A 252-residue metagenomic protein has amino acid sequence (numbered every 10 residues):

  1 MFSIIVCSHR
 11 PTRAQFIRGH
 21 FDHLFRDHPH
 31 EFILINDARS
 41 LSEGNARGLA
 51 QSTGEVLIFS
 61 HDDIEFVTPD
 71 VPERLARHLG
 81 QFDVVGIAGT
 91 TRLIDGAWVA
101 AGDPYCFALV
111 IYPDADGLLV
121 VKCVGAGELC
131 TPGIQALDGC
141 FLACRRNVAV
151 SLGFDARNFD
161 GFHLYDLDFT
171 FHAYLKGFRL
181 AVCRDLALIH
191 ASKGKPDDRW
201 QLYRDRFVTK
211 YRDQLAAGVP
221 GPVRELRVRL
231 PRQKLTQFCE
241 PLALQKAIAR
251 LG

Functional and structural regions predicted by a protein language model:
R10-R26: Short, well-formed alpha-helical segments that are part of the catalytic scaffolds of diverse glycosyltransferases
A38, E65, P69-V110: Conserved donor NDP-sugar-binding/catalytic core segment of glycosyltransferases
A38-S52: Glycine-rich, basic loop-to-helix element that forms the pyrophosphate-binding segment of sugar-nucleotide handling
L57: Short aromatic/hydrophobic "clamp" motif used to bind/position activated sugar donors
V120-C144: A recurrent flexible, glycine/aromatic-enriched loop bordering the glycosyltransferase active site that acts as
A136, R146, V150-F171, L180-I189: Donor nucleotide-sugar recognition loop
A181-Q201, R206: Active-site donor/metal-binding and catalytic loop motifs of nucleotide-sugar-dependent glycosylation enzymes
R199-T209, V223-G252: Non-catalytic, C-terminal membrane-associated alpha-helical segments of glycosyltransferases
